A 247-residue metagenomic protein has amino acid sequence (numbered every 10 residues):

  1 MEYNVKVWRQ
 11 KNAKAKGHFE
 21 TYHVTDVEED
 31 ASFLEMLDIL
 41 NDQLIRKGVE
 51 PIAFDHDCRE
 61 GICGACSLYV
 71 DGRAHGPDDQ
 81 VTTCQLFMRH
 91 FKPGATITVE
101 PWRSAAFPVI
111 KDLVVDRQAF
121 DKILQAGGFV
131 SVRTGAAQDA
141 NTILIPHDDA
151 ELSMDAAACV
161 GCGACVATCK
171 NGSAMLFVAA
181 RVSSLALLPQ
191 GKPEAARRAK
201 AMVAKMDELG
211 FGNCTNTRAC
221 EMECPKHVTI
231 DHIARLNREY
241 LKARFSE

Functional and structural regions predicted by a protein language model:
M1-H23: Eukaryote-biased recognition of intrinsically disordered, low-complexity regulatory segments
W8, T25, V70-G72: Short strand-turn-strand beta-turns centered on an Asx-Gly dipeptide
E20-S32: Short, contiguous acidic and Ser/Thr-rich linear segments
A31-E50, I97-E247: Ferredoxin-type iron-sulfur electron-transfer modules in oxidoreductases and energy-metabolism complexes
A53-A65: Short, structured protein-protein interaction patches enriched in aromatics and acidic/basic residues, typified by
V70-G94, V99: Glycine-rich phosphate/adenylate-binding loop and adjacent beta-alpha elements of nucleotide- or dinucleotide-binding
